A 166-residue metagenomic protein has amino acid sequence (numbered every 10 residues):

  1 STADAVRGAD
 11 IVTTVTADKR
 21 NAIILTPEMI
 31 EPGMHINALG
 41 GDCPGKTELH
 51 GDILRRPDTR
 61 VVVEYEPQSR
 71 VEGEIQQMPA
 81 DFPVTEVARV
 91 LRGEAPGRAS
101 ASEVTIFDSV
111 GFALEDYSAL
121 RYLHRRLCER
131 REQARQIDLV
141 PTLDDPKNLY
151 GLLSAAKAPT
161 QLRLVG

Functional and structural regions predicted by a protein language model:
S1-D4, V62: Short acidic-hydrophobic, aromatic-tinged amphipathic segments that line or gate anion-handling sites
A3, G8, K19-H35, E48-G51: Rossmann-fold NAD(P) dinucleotide-binding segment
A3-R7, R70, D144-D145: A short acidic, often aromatic-flanked loop/helix-cap motif at beta-alpha or helix-coil junctions that lines enzyme
T16-R20, G40-G41: Short glycine-/small-residue-rich Rossmann-like dinucleotide-binding loops
M29-A99: Rossmann-fold NAD(P)-binding glycine/threonine-rich loop
P79-G166: NAD(P)-dependent dehydrogenase/reductase Rossmann-like domain
